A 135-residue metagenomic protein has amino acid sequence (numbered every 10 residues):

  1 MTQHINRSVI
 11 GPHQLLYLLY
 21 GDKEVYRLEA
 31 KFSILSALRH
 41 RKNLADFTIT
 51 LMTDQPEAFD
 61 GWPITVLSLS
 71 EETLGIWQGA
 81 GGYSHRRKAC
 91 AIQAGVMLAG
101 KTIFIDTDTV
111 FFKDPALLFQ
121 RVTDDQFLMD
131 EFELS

Functional and structural regions predicted by a protein language model:
M1-S135: Glycosyltransferase catalytic domains, chiefly GT-A lineage
